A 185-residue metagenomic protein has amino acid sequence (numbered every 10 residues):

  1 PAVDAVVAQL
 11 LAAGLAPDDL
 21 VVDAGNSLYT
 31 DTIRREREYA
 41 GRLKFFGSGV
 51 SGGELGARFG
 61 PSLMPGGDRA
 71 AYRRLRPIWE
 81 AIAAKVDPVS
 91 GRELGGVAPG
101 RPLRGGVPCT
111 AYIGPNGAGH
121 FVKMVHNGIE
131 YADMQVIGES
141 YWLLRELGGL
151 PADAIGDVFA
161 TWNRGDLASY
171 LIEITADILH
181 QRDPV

Functional and structural regions predicted by a protein language model:
P1-Q9, L28-D31: Beta-loop-alpha module in the N-terminal Rossmann-like domain of NAD(P)-dependent dehydrogenases, especially those
A5-Q9, G47-G49, C109-P115: Short hydrophobic/aromatic-rich motifs at helix boundaries and adjacent loops
L11-G14: Phosphate/pyrophosphate-binding loops at sites that engage ATP/ADP/AMP, CoA/4′-phosphopantetheine, polyphosphate
A16-L20, A24-R74, W79: Rossmann-fold NAD(P)-binding glycine/threonine-rich loop
M64, R74, A81, V86-V185: Helical "substrate-binding/catalytic lid" subdomain of Rossmann-like NAD(P)-dependent dehydrogenases/reductases
